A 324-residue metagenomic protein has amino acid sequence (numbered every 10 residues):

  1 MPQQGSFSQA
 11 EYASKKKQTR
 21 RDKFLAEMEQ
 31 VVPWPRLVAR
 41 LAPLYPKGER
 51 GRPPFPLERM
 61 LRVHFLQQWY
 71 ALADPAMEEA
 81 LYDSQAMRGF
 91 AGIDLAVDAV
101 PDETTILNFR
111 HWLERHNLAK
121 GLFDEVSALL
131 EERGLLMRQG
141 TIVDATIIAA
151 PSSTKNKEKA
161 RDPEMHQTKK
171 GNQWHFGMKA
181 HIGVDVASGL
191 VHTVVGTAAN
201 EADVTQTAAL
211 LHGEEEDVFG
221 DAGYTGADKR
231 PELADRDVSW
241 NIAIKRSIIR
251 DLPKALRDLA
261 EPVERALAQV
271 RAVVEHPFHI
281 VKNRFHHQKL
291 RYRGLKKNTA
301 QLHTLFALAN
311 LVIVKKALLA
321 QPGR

Functional and structural regions predicted by a protein language model:
M1-P35, A39-A42, A320-G323: Charged, often Cys/His-bearing segments associated with DNA-binding zinc-finger transcription factors
P2-E11, E216-D217, A222-K296, A300: Helix-centered, glycine/charged polyanion-binding patches within enzymatic domains that contact phosphate-containing
P2-S8, L57, P75, E79-Y82 (+7 more regions): Polybasic low-complexity intrinsically disordered regions
R40-E58: An N-terminal domain-cap segment
P46-R52, L95, Y292-K296: A short glycine/serine-rich beta->alpha loop
R59-A71: Alpha-helical support elements that line or immediately flank enzyme active sites and cofactor-binding pockets
L259-E261, R284, K316-R324: A short, flexible helix-boundary coil/loop motif
